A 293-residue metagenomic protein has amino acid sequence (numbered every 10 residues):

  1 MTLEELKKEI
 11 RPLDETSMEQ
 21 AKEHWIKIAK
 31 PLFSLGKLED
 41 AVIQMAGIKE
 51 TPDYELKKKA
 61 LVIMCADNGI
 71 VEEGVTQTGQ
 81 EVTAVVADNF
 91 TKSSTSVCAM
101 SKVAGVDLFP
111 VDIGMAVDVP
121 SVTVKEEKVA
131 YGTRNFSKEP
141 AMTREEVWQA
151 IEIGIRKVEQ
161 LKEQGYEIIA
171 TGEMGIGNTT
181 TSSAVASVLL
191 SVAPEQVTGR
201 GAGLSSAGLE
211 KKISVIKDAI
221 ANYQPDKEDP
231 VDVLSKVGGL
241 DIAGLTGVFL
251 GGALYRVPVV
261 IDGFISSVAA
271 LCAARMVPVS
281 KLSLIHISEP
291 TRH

Functional and structural regions predicted by a protein language model:
M18-Y54: An N-cap/entry alpha-helix motif that binds or orients negatively charged groups
E55-V119: Active-site cofactor/substrate anionic-group-binding motifs, chiefly glycine- and Lys/Arg-rich phosphate-binding loops
V71-E72, T171, I176-S183, I242-V248 (+1 more regions): Short glycine/serine/threonine-rich phosphate/pyrophosphate-binding segments that cradle anionic phosphate groups
T78-A84, A184-Q196, M276-K281: A glycine- and small-aliphatic-rich helix-loop capping segment at beta-alpha/alpha-beta transitions that lines
A130-N178, A184-A193, G201-S205: Glycine-rich, mobile lid/loop segments that gate access to catalytic sites or pores
I169, T180-G244: Phosphate/pyrophosphate-binding betaalpha-module
G247-P278, S283-L284: Hydrophobic alpha-helical bundle architecture
S283-H293: Residue-level detector of conserved catalytic or cofactor/ligand-binding positions in enzyme active sites
